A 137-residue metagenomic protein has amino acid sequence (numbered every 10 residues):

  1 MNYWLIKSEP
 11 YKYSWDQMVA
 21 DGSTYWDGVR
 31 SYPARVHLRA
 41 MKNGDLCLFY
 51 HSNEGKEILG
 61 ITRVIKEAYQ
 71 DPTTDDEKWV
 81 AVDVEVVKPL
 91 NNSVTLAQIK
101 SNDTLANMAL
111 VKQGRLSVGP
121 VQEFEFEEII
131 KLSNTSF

Functional and structural regions predicted by a protein language model:
M1-K42, S136-F137: Compositionally biased, charged N-terminal/linker segments
M1-P10, D71-F137: Contiguous surface segments at macromolecular interaction interfaces
L5-K7, F49-Y50, I61: Short, conserved beta-strand edge motifs with alternating hydrophobic and charged residues
Q17, K42, E57, D75-E77: Short glycine/proline-enriched turns and hinge-like loops at secondary-structure junctions
G28-Y32, K66-Q70, D103-T104: Short acidic (Asp/Glu) patches
Y50-K56: Short, charged beta-turn/beta-strand-edge "cap" motif at the junction between a beta-strand and an adjacent loop
E57-E67: Short beta-strand-centered aromatic/proline hotspots
